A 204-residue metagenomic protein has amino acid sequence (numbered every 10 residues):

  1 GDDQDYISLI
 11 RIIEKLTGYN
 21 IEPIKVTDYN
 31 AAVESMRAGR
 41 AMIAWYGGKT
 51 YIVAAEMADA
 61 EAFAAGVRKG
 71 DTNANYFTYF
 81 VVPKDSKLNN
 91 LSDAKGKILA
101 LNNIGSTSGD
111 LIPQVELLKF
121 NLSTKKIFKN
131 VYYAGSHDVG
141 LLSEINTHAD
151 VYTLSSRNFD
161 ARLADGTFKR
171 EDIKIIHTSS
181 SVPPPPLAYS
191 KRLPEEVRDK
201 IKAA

Functional and structural regions predicted by a protein language model:
G1, A64, K69-Y79, A134 (+1 more regions): Periplasmic-binding protein-like
G1-L16, V26, K49, N73-L142 (+2 more regions): Bilobed "Venus flytrap"/periplasmic-binding protein-like clamshell domains and structurally analogous long
I7-Y46: N-terminal, post-signal-peptide region of Sec/Tat-exported proteins
I21-P23, V131, I175: Generic structural signal for residues in well-ordered beta-strands
N30-A44, M57-A58, S92-D93, S136-R157: Short helices/loops that flank or line small-molecule/ion binding pockets
E34-D93: Acidic, polar ligand-binding/catalytic clefts
G47-D59, E116-K119, S143-N146, D150-E171: A ligand-binding cleft/hinge motif common to bilobed small-molecule-binding domains
K95, I201-A204: Short amphipathic alpha-helices in soluble, non-transmembrane regions that often serve as interface/regulatory elements
